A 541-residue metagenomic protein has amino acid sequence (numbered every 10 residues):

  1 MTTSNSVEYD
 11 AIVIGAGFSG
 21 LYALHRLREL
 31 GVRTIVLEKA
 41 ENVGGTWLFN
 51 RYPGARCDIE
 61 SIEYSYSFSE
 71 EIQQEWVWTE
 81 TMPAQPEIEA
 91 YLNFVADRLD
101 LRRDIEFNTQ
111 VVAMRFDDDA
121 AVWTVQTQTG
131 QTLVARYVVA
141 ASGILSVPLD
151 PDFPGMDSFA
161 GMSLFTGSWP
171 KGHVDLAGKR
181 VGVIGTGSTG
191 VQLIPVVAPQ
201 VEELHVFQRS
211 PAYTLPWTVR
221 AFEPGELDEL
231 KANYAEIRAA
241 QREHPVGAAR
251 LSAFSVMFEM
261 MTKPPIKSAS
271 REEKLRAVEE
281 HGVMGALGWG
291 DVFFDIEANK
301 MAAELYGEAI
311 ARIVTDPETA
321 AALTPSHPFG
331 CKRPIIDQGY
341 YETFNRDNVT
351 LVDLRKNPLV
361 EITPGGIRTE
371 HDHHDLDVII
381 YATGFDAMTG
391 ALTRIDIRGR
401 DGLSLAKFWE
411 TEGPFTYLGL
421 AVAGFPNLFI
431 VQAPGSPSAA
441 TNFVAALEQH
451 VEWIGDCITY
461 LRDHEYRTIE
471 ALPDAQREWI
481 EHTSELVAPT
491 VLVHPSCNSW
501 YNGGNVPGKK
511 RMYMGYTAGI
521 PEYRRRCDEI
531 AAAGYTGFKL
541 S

Functional and structural regions predicted by a protein language model:
T2-A11, A16, H25-M156, G172-H173 (+3 more regions): N-terminal FAD-binding dinucleotide-binding subdomain shared by FAD-dependent oxidases/monooxygenases
A160-S163: Active-site-adjacent "gating/activation" loops or surface patches in catalytic cores
T166-S168: Active-site glycine-rich loop that binds ribose-phosphate moieties when present
P170, V174-L176, V181-I184: A conserved hydrophobic secondary-structure block that centers on an alpha-helix together with its immediately flanking
I194: Ligand/cofactor pocket segment of small-molecule handling proteins
